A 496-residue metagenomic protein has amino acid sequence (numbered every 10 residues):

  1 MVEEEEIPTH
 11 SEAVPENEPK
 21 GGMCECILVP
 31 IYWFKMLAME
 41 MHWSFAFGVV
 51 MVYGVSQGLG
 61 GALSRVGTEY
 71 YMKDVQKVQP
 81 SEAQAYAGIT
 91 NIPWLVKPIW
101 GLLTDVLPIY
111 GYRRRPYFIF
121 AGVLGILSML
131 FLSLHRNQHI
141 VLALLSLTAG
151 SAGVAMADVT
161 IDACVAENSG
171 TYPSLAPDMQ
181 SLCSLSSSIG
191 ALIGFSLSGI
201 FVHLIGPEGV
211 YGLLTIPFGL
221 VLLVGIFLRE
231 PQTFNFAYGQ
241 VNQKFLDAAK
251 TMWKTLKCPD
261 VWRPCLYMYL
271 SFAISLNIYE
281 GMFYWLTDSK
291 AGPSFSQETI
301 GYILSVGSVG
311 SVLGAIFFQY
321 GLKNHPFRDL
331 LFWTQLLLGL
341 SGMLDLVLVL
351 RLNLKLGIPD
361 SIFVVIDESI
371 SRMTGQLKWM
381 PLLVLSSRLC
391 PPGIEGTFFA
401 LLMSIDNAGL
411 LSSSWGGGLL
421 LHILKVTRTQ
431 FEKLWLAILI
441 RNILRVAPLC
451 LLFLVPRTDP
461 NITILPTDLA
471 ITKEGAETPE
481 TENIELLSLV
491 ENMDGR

Functional and structural regions predicted by a protein language model:
M1-F45, L127, S133-L144, A152 (+8 more regions): Intracellular loop-helix junctions on the cytosolic face of multi-pass helical membrane proteins
G48, K77-I92, S174-L182, M282-G310 (+1 more regions): Loop-to-transmembrane helix entry
V55, S128-F131, H135-A157, L354-P381 (+1 more regions): Hydrophobic core of transmembrane alpha-helices in multi-pass small-molecule transporters, especially MFS/SLC-type
T90-P98, S174-V202, L304-G310, M403-G416: Glycine-rich segments within core transmembrane alpha-helices of 12-TM secondary carriers
P93-W100, I300-H325, T334-L346, L410-S413: Transmembrane alpha-helices of Major Facilitator/SLC transporters
L95-Y112, V202-H203, S311-W333, L352 (+1 more regions): Helix-to-loop junctions at the C-terminal end of transmembrane segments in multipass secondary transporters
G111-I119, I200-F218, P326-D329, L419-A447: A membrane-interface helix-boundary motif in multi-pass transporters
I119-Q138, L336-G357: C-terminal ends and interior cores of transmembrane alpha-helices in multi-pass membrane transporters/permeases
